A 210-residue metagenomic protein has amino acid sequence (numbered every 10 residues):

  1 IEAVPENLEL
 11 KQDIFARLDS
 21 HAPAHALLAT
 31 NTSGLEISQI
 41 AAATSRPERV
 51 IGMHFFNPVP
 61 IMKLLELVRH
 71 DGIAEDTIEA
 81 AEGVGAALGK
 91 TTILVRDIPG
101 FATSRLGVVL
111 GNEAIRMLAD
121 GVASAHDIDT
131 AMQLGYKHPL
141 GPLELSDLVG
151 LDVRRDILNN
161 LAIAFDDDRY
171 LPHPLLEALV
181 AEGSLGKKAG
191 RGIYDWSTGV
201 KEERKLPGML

Functional and structural regions predicted by a protein language model:
I1-L27, L35: Rossmann-like NAD(P)-binding element
V4, L27-D97, S104-R105: Rossmann-fold dinucleotide-binding core
K11, F15, I37, I61 (+6 more regions): A general structural signal for well-ordered alpha-helical segments in protein cores
A16, S20, A42, E79-G83 (+2 more regions): Solvent-exposed alpha-helical segments within well-ordered globular domains of core cellular machineries
E75, A102-R105, V122-A123, D152: Substrate-binding strand-loop-helix patch in Rossmann-like NAD(P)-dependent oxidoreductase/epimerase domains
A86-D97, A119-D120, A125-L210: NAD(P)-dependent Rossmann-like dehydrogenase/reductase catalytic/cofactor-binding core
N112-A119: Short glycine/serine- and small hydrophobic-enriched flexible loop segments
